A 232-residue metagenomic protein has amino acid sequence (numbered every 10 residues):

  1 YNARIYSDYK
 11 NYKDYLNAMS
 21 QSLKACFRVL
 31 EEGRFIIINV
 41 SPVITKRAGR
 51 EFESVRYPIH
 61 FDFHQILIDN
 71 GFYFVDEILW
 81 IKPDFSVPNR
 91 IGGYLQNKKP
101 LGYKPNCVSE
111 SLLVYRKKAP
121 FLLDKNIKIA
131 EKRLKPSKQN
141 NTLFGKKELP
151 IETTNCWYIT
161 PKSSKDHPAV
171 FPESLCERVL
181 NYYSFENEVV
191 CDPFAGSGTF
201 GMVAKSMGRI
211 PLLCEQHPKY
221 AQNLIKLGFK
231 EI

Functional and structural regions predicted by a protein language model:
Y1-N223: Core catalytic lobe of class I
I225-I232: S-adenosyl-L-methionine
